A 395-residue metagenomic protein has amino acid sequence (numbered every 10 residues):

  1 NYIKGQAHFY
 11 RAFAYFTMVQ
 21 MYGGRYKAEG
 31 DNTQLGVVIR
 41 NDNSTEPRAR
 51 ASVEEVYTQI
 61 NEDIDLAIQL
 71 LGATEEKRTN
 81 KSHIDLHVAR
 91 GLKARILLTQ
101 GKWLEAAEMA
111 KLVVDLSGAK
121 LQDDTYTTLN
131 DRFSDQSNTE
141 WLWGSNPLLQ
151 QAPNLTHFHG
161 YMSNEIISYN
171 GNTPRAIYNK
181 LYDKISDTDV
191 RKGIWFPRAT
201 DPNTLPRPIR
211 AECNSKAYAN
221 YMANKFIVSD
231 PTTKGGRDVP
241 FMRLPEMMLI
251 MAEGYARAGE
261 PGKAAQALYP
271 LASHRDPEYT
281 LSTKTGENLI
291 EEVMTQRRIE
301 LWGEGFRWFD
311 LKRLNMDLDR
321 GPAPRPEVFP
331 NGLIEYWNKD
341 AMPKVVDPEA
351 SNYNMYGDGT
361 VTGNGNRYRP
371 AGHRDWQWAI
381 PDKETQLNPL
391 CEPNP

Functional and structural regions predicted by a protein language model:
N1-H159, S186-P395: Acidic/polar-rich alpha-helix caps and helix-coil junctions
N164-N179: Short, cationic low-complexity segments
Y178, Y182, P206: Single, function-defining residue in the core of a domain
